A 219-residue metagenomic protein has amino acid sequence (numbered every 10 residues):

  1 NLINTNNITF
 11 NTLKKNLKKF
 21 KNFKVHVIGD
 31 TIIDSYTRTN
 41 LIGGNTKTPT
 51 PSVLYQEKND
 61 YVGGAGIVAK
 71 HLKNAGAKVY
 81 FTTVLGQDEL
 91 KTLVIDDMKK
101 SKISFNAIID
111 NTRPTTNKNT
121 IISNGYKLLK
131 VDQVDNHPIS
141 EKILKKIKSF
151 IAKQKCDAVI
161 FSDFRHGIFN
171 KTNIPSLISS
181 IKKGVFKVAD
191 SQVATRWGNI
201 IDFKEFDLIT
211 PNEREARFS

Functional and structural regions predicted by a protein language model:
N1-K47, L54-S219: Ribokinase/PfkB-type carbohydrate-kinase core domain
